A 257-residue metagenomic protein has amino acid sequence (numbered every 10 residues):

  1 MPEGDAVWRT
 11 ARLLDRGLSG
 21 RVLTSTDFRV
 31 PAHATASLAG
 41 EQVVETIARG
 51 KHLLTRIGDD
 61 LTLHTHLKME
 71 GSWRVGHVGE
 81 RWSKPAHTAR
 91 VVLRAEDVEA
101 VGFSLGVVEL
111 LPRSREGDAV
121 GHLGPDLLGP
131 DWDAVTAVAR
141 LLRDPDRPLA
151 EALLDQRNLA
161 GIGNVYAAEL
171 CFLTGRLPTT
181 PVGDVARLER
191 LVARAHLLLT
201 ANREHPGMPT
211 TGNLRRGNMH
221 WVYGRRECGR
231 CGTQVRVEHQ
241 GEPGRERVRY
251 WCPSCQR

Functional and structural regions predicted by a protein language model:
M1-R257: Structured catalytic/nucleic-acid-binding cores of DNA maintenance enzymes
